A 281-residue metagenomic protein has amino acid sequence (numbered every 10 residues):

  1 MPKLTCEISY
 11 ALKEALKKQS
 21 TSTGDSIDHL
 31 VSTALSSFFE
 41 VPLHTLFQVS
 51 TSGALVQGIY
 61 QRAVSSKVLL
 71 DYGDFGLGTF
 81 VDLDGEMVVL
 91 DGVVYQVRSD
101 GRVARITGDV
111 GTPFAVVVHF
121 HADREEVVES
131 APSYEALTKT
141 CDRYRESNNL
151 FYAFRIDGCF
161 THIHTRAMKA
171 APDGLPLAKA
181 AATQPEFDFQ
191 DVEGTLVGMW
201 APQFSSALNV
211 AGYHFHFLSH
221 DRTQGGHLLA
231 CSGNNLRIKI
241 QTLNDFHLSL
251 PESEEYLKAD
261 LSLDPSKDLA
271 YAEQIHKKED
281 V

Functional and structural regions predicted by a protein language model:
S9-H29: Surface-exposed, Lys/Arg-rich phosphate-binding patches that contact polyanionic backbones
S26-L46: Short, basic amphipathic alpha-helical segments that act as recognition/interaction helices in nucleic-acid-binding
Q48-P113: N-terminal low-complexity or amphipathic/hydrophobic leaders
V97-C141: A glycine-rich, hydrophobic loop/mini-helix early in the fold
A131-L208: Long, positively charged binding patches that form subdomain-scale interaction surfaces for polyanionic ligands
V210-L218: Histidine-centered divalent-metal-coordination microenvironment in nucleic-acid enzymes
S219-D264: A hydrophobic, small-residue-rich beta->alpha segment in the mid-to-C-terminal subdomain of diverse proteins
E252, S262-V281: Well-ordered alpha/beta subsegment
